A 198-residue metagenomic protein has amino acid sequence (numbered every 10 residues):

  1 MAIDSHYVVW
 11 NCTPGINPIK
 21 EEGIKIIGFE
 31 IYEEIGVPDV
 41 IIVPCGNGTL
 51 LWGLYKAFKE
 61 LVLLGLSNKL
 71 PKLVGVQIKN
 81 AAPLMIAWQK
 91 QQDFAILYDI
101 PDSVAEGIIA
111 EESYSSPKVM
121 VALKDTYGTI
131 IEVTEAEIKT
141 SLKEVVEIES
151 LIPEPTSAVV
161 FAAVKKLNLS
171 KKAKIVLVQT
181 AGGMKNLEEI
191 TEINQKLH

Functional and structural regions predicted by a protein language model:
M1-C12, E60-P153, E192-H198: Active-site/ligand-binding loops adjacent to catalytic centers
I3-G65, K139-K143: Active-site/ligand-binding-proximal alpha/beta "capping" segment
I16-P18, C45-T49, V76-A82, I108 (+4 more regions): Glycine-rich beta-alpha junction loops
G23, G53-L54, L84-Q91, E188-E189: Short, well-ordered secondary-structure micro-motifs
G53, P83, S141, A162-A163 (+1 more regions): Phosphate- and divalent-cation-binding pockets in alpha/beta enzyme and binding domains that engage nucleotide-derived
N68, I96-D99, V159-H198: Phosphate-binding loop/pocket of nucleotide- and phosphate-handling active sites
